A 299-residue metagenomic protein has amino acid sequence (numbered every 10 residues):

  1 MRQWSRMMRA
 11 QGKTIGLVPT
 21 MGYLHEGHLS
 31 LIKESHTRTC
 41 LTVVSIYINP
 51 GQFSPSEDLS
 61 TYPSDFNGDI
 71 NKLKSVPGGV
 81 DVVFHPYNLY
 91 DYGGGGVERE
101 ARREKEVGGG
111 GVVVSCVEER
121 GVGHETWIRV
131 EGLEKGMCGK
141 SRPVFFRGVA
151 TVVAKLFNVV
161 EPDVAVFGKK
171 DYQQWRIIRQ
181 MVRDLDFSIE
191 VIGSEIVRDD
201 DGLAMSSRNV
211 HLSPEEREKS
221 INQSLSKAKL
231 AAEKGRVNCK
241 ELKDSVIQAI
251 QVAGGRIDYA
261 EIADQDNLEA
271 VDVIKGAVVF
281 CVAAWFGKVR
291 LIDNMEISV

Functional and structural regions predicted by a protein language model:
M1-R256, A263-N267, K288, M295-S298: Nucleotidyltransferase catalytic core that binds NTPs
L41, A277-V279: Structural motif
A253, V273-A277: A structural signal for short secondary-structure junctions
E261-A263, A283: Residues in well-ordered beta-strands of folded domains
A270-V271, V279-V299: Short, basic/aromatic-enriched C-terminal tail that caps enzymatic domains
